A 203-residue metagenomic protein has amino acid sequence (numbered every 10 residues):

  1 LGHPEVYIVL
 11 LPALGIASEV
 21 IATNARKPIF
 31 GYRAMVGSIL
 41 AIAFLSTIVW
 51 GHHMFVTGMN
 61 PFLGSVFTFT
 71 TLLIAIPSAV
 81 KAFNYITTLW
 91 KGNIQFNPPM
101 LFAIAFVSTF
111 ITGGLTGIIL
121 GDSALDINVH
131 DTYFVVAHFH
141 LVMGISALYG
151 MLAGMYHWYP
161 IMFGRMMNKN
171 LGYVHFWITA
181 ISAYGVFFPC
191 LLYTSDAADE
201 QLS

Functional and structural regions predicted by a protein language model:
L1, W90, I111-T132, S195: Juxtamembrane/interfacial segments at transmembrane-helix boundaries in multi-pass membrane proteins
L1-E5, F67, T71, H130-M143: Short aromatic-rich membrane-water interface segments that cap or initiate transmembrane helices in multi-pass membrane
L1-G51, V80, A105: Short helix-boundary/re-entrant hairpin motifs in multi-pass inner-membrane proteins
Y7-G15, L72-N84, G144-G154: Hydrophobic cores of alpha-helical transmembrane segments in multi-pass inner/ER membrane proteins, independent
I29-F44, T87-G117, Y133-V136, L141-G150 (+1 more regions): Interfacial and helix-entry/exit segments of alpha-helical transmembrane bundles in multi-pass inner-membrane proteins
M54-P61: Membrane-interface helix caps and helix-loop-helix hairpins in membrane proteins
P61-I94, P98-A105: Long, K/E/R/D-enriched contiguous segments that form extended
Y193-L202: Single conserved hydrophobic/aromatic residue that forms the stacking wall/gate of nucleotide- or nucleobase-binding
